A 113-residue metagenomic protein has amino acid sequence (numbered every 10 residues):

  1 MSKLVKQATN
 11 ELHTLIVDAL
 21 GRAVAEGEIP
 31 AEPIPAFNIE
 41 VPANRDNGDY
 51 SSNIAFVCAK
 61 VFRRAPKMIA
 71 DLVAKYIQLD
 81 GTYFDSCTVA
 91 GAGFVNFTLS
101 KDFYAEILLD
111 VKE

Functional and structural regions predicted by a protein language model:
M1-E113: N-terminal alpha-helical targeting/anchoring segments
